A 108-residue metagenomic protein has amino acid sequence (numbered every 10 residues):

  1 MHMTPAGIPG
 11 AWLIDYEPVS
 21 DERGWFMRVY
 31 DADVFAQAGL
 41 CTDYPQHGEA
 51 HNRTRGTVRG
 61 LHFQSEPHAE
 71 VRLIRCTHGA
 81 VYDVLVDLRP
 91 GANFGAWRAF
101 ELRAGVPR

Functional and structural regions predicted by a protein language model:
M1-G105: Non-catalytic, conserved peripheral segments adjacent to functional cores
R108: Histidine-centered acyl-transfer/condensation active-site motif and its immediate structural neighborhood
